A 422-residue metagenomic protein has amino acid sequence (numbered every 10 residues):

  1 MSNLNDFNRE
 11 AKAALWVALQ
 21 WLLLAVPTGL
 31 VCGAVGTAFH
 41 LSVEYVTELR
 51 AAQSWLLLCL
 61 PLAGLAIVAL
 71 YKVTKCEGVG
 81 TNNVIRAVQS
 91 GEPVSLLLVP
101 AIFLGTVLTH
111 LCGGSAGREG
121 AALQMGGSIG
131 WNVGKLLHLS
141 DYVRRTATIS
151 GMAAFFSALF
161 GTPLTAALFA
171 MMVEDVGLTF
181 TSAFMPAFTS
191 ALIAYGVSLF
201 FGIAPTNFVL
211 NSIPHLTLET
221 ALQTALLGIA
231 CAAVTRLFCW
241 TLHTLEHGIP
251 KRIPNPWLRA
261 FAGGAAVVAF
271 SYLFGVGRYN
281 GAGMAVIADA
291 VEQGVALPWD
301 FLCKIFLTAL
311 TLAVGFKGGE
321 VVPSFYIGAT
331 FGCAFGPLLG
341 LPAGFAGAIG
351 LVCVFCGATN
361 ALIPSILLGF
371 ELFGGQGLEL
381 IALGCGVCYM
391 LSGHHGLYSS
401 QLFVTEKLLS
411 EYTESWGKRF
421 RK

Functional and structural regions predicted by a protein language model:
M1-K422: Alpha-helical transmembrane segments and immediately membrane-proximal extracytoplasmic
